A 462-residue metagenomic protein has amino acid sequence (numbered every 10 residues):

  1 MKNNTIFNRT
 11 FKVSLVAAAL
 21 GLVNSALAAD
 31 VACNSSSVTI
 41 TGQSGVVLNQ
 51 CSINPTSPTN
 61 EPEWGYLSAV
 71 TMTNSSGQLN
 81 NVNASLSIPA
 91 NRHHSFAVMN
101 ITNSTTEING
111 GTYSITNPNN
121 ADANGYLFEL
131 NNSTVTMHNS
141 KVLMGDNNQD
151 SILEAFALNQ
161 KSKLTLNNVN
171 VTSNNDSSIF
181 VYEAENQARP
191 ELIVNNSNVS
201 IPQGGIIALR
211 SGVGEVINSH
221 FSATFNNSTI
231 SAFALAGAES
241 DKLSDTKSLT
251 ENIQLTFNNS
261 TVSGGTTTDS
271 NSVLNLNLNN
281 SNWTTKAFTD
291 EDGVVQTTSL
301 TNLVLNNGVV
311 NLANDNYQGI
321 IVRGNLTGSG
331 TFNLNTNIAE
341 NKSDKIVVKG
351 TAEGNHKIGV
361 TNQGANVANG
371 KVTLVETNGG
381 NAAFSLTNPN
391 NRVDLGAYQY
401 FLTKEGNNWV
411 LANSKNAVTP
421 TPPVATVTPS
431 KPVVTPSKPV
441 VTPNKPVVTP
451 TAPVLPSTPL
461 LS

Functional and structural regions predicted by a protein language model:
M1-A28: Gram-negative bacterial Sec-dependent N-terminal signal peptides
A29-T39, T59-T71, S85-I101, T116-N131 (+7 more regions): Extracellular beta-strand/beta-solenoid scaffold signature
I40, G45-Q50, P55, M72 (+13 more regions): All-beta strand scaffolds that present successive hydrophobic residues in beta-strands
C51, V82, G111, S140 (+3 more regions): Tandem-repeat architecture and repeat-register "anchor" residues
I53-H94, N100-N103, S231, G293-L303 (+3 more regions): Extracellular beta-helix/beta-solenoid repeat scaffolds
G110-G111, Y400: Intrinsically disordered, low-complexity terminal tails
P202, V216-S343, V347-N355, T361-N362 (+2 more regions): Extracellular beta-solenoid/beta-roll
N416-L460: Intrinsically disordered, low-complexity, repeat-rich polar/charged segments
